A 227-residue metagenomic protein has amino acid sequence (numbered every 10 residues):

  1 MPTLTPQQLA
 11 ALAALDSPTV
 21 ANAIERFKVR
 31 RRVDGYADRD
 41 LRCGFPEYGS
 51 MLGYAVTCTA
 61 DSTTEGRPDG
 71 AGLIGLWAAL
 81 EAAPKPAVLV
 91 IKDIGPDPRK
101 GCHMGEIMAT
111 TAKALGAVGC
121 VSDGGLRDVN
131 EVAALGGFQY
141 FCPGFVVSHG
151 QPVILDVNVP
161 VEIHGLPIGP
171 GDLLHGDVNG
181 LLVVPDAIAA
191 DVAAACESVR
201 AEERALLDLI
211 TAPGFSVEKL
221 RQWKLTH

Functional and structural regions predicted by a protein language model:
M1-P170, V184-H227: Feature captures the catalytic cores and cofactor-binding loops of soluble hydro-lyases/lyases that act on carboxylate
L174: C-terminal binding/interaction regions
D177: Beta-strand-loop-alpha-helix segment that lines the small-molecule cofactor/substrate pocket of alpha/beta enzymes
G180-L182: Channel- or pocket-lining gating/hinge segments that regulate access to a cavity or pore
